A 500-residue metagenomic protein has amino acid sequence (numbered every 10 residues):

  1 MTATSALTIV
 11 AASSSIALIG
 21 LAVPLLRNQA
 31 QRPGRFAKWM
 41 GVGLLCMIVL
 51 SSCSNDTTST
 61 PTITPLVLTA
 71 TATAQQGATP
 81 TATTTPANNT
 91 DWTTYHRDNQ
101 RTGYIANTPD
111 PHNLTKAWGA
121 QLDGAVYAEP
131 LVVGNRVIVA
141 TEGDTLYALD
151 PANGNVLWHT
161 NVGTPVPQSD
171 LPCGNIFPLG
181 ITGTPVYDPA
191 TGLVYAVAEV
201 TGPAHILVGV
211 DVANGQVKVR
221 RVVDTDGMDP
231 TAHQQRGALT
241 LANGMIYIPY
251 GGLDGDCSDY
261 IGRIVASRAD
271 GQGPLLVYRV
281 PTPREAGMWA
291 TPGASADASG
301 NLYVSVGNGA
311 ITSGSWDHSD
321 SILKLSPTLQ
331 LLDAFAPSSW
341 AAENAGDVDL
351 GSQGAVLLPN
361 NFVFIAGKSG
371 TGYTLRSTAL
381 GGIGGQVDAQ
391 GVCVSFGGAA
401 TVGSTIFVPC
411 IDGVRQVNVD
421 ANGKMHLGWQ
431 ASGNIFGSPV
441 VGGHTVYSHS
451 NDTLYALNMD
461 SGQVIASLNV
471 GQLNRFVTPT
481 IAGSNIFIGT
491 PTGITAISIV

Functional and structural regions predicted by a protein language model:
M1-I9: Feature marks short, highly hydrophobic, charge-poor N-terminal signal-anchor/signal peptide-like helices that anchor
S15-N28: Alpha-helical transmembrane segments
A30-G41: Membrane-interfacial entry segments at the cytosolic side of transmembrane helices
V49-S52: C-terminal motif of bacterial Sec signal peptides marking the signal peptidase cleavage site
T57-A87: Ser/Thr-rich, Proline-interspersed low-complexity disordered segments
A87-T90, Y95, G103-G124, V132-I138 (+8 more regions): Extracytoplasmic/lumenal domain signature
T182: Conserved P-loop NTPase nucleotide-binding/switch module
